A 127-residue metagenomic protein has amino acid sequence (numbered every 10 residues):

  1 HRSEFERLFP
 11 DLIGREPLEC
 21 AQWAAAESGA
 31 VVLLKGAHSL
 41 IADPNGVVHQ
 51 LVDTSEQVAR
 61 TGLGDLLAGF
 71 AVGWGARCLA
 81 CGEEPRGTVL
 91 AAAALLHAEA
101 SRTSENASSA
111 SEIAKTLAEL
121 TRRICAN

Functional and structural regions predicted by a protein language model:
H1-H49: Conserved phosphate/ATP/ADP-binding segment of small-molecule kinases
R2-E4, H38, S55, A94-E99: Glycine-rich beta-alpha junction loops
R7, R60-R86, L90-L96: Short, small-residue alpha-helix embedded
D11-E19, L79-A91, E105-S109: Short, charged, surface-exposed loops that flank catalytic or proteolytic processing sites
V47-H49, D53, A76-A80: A glycine- and small-aliphatic-rich helix-loop capping segment at beta-alpha/alpha-beta transitions that lines
Q50-G62: Short pre-catalytic strand/loop immediately N-terminal to key active-site residues, enriched for Gly-Thr
A98-N127: Charged C-terminal helix
